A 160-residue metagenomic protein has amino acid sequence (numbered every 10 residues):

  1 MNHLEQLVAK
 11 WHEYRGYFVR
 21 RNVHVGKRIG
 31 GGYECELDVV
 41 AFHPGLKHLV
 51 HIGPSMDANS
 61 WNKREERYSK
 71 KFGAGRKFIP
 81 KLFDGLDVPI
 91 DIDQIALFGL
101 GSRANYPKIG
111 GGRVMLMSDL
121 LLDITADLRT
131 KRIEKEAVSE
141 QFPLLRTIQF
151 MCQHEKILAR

Functional and structural regions predicted by a protein language model:
M1-R160: Intrinsically disordered, low-complexity Ser/Thr/Pro/Gly-rich regulatory segments
